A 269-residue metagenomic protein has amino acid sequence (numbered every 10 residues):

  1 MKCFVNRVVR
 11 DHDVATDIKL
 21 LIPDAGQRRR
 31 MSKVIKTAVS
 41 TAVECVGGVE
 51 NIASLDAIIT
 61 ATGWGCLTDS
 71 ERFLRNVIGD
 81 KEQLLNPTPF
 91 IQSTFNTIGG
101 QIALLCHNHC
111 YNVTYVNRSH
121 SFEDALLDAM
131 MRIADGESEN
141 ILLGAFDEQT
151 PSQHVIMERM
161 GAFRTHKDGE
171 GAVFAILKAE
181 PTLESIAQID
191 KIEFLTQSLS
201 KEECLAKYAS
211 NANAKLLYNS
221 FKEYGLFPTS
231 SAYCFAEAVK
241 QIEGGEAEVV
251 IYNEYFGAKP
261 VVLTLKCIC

Functional and structural regions predicted by a protein language model:
M1-E123, M131-S138, L143-C269: Conserved "HGTGT" condensation-loop signature of ketosynthase/thiolase-family condensing enzymes that catalyze
L126: Short-chain dehydrogenase/reductase
